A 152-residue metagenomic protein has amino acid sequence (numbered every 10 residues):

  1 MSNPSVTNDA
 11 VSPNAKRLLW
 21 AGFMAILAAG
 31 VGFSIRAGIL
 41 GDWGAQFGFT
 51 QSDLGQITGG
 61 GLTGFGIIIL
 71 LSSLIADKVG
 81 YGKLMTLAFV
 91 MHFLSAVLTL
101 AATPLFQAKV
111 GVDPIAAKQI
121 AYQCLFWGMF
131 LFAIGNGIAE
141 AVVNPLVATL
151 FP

Functional and structural regions predicted by a protein language model:
R17-Q51, N144: Extracytoplasmic
A25, F47, I57-T58, G128: Hydrophobic positions within alpha-helical transmembrane segments of Major Facilitator Superfamily-type secondary
G30, S34, A121, A133-A141: Small-residue-rich segments within alpha-helical transmembrane domains of MFS-like 12-TM solute carriers
Q56-L74: Central cavity-lining transmembrane alpha-helices of secondary-active solute carriers, predominantly the Major
G66, T86, F93-L94: Small-residue-rich packing faces within the transmembrane alpha-helices of Major Facilitator Superfamily
V90-K118: C-terminal ends and interior cores of transmembrane alpha-helices in multi-pass membrane transporters/permeases
I138-F151: Intracellular juxtamembrane helix-capping segments at the cytosolic ends of symmetry-related transmembrane helices
